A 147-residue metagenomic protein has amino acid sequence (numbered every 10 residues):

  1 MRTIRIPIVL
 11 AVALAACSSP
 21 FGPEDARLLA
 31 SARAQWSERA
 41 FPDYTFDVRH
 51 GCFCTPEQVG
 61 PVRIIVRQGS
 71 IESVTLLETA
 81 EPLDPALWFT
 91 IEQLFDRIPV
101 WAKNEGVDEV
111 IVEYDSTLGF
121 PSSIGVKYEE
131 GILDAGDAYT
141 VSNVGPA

Functional and structural regions predicted by a protein language model:
M1-I8: Bacterial N-terminal signal peptides that target proteins for export
L14-A16: C-terminal motif of bacterial Sec signal peptides marking the signal peptidase cleavage site
S18-F21: Bacterial signal peptide processing site
E38-H50: A short, Trp-centered hydrophobic/proline-enriched beta-strand micro-motif
D47-G69, S73: Short, surface-exposed binding/anchoring microloops in extracellular/periplasmic proteins
E57-V62, V107, D134-D137: Short, surface-exposed coil-to-beta transition loops
I65-D108: Mature extracytoplasmic domains of secretory-pathway proteins
P121-D137: Short, exposed beta-strand-loop hairpins at the edges of beta-sheets in extracellular/periplasmic proteins
